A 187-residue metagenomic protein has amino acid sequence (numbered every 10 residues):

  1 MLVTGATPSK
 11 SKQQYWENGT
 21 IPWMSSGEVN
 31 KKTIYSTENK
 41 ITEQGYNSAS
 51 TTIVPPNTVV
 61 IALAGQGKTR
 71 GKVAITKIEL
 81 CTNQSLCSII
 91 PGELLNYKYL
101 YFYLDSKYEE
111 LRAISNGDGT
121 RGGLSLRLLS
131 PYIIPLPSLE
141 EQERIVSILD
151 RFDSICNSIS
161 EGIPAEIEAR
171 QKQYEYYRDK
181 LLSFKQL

Functional and structural regions predicted by a protein language model:
M1-K31, A49: Low-complexity, Lys/Gly-biased intrinsically disordered segments
M1-S9, E166, K172, Y177: Non-catalytic DNA-recognition/assembly elements of restriction-modification systems
K10, N47-S48, D118, E161: Short, solvent-exposed loop/turn positions at domain surfaces that link secondary-structure elements or cap domain
S25-S26, T42-D105: A short beta-sheet element
T33-Y35: Cytochrome P450 core scaffold surrounding the K-helix E-X-X-R motif and the conserved "meander" helix-loop region
L80-C87, G117-P137: A short glycine-rich beta-alpha junction/loop motif
S130-Q171, E175: Amphipathic alpha-helical segments
